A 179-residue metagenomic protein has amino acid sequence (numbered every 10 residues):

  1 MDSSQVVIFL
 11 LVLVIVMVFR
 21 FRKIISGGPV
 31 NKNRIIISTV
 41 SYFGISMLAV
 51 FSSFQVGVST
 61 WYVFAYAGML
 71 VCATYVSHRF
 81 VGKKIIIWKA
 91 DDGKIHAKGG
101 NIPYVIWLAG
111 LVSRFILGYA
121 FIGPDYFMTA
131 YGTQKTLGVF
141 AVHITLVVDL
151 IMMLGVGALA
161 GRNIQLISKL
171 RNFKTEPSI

Functional and structural regions predicted by a protein language model:
M1-A65: Transmembrane alpha-helical insertion/packing segments
V7, N33-T39, F64-A67, N101-V105 (+1 more regions): Alpha-helical transmembrane segments of integral membrane proteins
L10-I15, C72-Y75, M152-R162: Hydrophobic cores of alpha-helical transmembrane segments in multi-pass inner/ER membrane proteins, independent
V16-V30, R79-K89, I164-S168: C-terminal ends of transmembrane helices
G28-I35, D92-N101: Membrane-interface segments at loop-to-transmembrane junctions
G57-V58, A65-Y66, L70, Y75-I95: Membrane-helix interface/capping segments
S59-V63, K94-L108: Alpha-helical transmembrane segments and their helix-start/interface "positive-inside/aromatic belt" motifs in integral
I102-I179: C-terminal membrane-adjacent module
